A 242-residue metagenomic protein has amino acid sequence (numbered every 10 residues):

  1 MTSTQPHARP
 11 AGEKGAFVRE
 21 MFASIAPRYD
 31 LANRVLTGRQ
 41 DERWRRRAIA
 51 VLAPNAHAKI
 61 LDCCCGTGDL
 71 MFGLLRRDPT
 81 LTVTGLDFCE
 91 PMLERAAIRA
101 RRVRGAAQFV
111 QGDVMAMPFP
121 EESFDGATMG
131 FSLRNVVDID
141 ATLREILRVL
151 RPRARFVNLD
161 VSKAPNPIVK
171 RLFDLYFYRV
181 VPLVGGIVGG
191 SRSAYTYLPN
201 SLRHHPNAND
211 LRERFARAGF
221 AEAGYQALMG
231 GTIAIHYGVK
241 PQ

Functional and structural regions predicted by a protein language model:
M1-E20: N-terminal auxiliary segments of SAM/dcSAM-dependent transferases
R28-L31, G38-A58, G73: Conserved alpha-helix/loop element of class I SAM-dependent methyltransferases that forms part of the SAM/SAH-binding
Y29, A127-T128: Hydrophobic beta-strand segment of the Class I
K59-A116: Class I SAM-dependent methyltransferase SAM/SAH-binding core
M115-G126: A short acidic, Gly/Pro-enriched loop at the edge of an enzyme's catalytic core that lines a small-molecule cofactor
D140-R155: A short glycine-rich, Lys/Arg-flanked "PGG" loop and its adjoining helix->strand segment in the class I
L159, K163-R214, A218, G224: C-terminal alpha-helical "lid/dimerization" subdomain adjacent to the S-adenosyl-L-methionine
A218-Q242: Core SAM-dependent methyltransferase catalytic element
